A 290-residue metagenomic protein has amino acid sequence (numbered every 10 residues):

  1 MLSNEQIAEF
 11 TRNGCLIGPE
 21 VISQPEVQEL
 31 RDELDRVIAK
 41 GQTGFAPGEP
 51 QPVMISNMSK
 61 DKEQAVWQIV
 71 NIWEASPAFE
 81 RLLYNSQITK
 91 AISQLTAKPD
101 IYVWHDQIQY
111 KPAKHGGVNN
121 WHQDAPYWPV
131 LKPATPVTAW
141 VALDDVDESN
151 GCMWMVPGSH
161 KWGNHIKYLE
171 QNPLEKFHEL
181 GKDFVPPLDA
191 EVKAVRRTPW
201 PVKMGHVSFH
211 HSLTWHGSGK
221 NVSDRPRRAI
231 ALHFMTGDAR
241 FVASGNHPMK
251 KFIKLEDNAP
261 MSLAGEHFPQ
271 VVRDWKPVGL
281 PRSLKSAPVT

Functional and structural regions predicted by a protein language model:
M1-N13, P19-W121, Y127-V130, G245: Non-heme Fe(II)-dependent double-stranded beta-helix
K40, F45-G48, D61, H165-Q171 (+2 more regions): Non-heme Fe(II)/2-oxoglutarate
Q51-S56, Q123-D124, E179-A194, D224-P226 (+1 more regions): Short, surface-exposed loop/helix-turn segments at secondary-structure junctions that function as lids/hinges flanking
T96, D124-P136, V195-R196, V202 (+1 more regions): A short beta-loop-beta micro-motif enriched in histidine and acidic residues
K98-I101, A125, V130-L131, V141-C152 (+1 more regions): Active-site region of the double-stranded beta-helix
P112, D147, W162, T236-D238: Feature marks short, surface-exposed loop/turn motifs that line or immediately flank catalytic pockets and channel
P129-E148, P201-V202, F209, H233-T236: Short, conserved beta-strand element in jelly-roll/cupin
V146-W215: Double-stranded beta-helix
